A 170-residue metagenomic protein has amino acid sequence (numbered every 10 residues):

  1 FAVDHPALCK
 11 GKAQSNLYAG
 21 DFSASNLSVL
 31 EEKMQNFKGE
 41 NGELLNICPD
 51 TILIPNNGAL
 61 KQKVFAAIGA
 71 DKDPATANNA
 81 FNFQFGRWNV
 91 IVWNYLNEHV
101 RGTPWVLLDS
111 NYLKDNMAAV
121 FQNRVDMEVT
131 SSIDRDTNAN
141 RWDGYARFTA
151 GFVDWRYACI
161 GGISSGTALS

Functional and structural regions predicted by a protein language model:
F1: Expand to "…catalyze enediolate/carbanion chemistry for C-C bond making/breaking, isomerization, decarboxylation
D4-N36, C48-T51, N57-S170: Sequence/fold signature of self-assembling virion shell proteins
G42-L44: Flexible, glycine/charged-enriched surface loops at secondary-structure junctions
